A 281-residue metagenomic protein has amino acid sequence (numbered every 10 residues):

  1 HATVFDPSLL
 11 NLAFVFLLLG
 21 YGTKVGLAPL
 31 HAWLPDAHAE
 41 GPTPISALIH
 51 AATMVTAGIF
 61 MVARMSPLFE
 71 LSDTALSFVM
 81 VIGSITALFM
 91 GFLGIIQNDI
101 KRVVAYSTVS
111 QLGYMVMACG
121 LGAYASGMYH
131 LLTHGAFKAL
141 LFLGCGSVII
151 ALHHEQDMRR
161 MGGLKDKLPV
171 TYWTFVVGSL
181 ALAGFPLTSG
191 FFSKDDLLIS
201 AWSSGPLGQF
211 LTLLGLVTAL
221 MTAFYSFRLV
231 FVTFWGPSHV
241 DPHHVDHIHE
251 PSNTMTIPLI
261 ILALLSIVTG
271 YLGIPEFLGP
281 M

Functional and structural regions predicted by a protein language model:
H1-T254, L265, T269-Y271: Hydrophobic transmembrane alpha-helices and their helix-loop junctions in integral membrane proteins
Y271-M281: Polyanionic (Asp/Glu-rich) segments that form extended negatively charged tracts
